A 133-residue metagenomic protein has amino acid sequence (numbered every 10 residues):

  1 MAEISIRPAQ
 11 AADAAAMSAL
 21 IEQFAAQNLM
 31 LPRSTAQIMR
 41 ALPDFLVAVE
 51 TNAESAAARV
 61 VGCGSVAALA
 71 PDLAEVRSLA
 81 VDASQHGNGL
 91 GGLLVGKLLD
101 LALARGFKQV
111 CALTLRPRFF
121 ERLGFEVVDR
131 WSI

Functional and structural regions predicted by a protein language model:
I4-M17: A short beta-loop-alpha structural element at the N-terminal edge of CoA-dependent acyl/N-acetyltransferase catalytic
M17, I21, F120: Hydrophobic pocket/interface hotspot
L20-S55: Active-site rim helix/loop that mediates acceptor-substrate recognition in acyltransferases
A41, L69, L113-L115: A short, compositionally biased micro-patch
V47, A57-A68, D72-A80: Conserved beta-strand in the GNAT
L79-H86, L115-R116: A short, internal acetyl-CoA/4′-phosphopantetheine-binding micro-motif in the GNAT/acyltransferase core
G87-A102, A112: Conserved acetyl-CoA-binding loop-helix of GNAT-fold acetyltransferases
A104, K108, T114-I133: Conserved active-site alpha-helix within GNAT-family acetyltransferase domains
